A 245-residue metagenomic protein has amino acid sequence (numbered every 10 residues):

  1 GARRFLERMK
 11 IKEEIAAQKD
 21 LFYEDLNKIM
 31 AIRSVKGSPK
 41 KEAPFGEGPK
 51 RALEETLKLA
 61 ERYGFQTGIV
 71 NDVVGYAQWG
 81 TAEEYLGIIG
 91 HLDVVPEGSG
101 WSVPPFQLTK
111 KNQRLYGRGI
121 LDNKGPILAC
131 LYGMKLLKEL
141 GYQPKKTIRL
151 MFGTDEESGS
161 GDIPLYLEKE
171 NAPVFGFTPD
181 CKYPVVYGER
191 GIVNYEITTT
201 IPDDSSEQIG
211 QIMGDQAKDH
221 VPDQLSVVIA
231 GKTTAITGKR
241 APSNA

Functional and structural regions predicted by a protein language model:
L6-I89, V95-E97: N-terminal helical capping/dimerization or prosegment-like subdomains of hydrolases acting on amide or phosphate bonds
R62-V70, K110, I209, T234-I236: Short secondary-structure junctions
Q66, Y85-F152, S158: Active-site metal-coordination/substrate-binding segment of hydrolases, especially metallo-dependent peptidases
D72-V73, G90-L92, N112, G153-D155 (+2 more regions): Fold-independent oxyanion-binding glycine-rich loops and adjacent beta-strand/coil segments at enzyme active sites
G75-Q78, Q113-G117, I236-G238, S243-A245: Generic recognition of long tandem-repeat/solenoid scaffolds
A82-L86, K111-N112, Q143-I148, N171-V174 (+2 more regions): Short coil/turn connectors at secondary-structure junctions
E157, G161-A245: Midchain, well-structured core segments that form catalytic/ion-binding scaffolds
